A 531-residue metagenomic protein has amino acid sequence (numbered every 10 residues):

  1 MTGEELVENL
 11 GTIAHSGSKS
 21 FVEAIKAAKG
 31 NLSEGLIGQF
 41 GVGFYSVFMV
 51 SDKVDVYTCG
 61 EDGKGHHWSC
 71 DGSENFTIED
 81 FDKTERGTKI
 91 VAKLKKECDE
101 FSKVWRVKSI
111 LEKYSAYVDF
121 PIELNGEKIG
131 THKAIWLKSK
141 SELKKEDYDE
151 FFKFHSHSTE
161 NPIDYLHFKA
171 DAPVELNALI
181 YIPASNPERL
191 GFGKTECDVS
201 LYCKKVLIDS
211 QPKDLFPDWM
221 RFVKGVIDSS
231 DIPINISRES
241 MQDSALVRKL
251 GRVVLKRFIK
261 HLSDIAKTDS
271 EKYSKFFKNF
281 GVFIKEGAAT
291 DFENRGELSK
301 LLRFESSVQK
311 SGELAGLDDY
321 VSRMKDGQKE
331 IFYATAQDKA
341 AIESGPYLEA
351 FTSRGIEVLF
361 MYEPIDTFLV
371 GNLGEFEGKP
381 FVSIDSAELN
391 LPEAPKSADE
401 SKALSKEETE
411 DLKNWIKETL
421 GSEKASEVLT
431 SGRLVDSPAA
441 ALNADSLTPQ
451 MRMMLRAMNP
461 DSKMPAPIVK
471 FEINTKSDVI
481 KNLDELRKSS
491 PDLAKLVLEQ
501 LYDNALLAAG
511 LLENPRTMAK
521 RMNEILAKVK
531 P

Functional and structural regions predicted by a protein language model:
M1-K96, E100-F101, S109, A116 (+1 more regions): GHKL (Bergerat-fold) ATPase N-terminal catalytic module, capturing the glycine-rich phosphate-binding loop and acidic
L36, V54-N75, K95-D99, W105-P531: GHKL/Bergerat-fold ATPase module in large chromosome/replication-associated machines
